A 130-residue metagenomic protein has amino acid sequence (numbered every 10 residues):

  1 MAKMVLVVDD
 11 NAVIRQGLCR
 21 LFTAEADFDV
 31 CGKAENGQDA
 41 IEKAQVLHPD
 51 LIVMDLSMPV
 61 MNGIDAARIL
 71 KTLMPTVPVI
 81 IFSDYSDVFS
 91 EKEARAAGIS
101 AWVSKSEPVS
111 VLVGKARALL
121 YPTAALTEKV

Functional and structural regions predicted by a protein language model:
A2-I14, L18-F22: Conserved acidic segment of CheY-like receiver
I14, P59-N62, D87: The feature encodes the CheY-like receiver
D27-E35, K43: Short hydrophobic/Thr-rich beta-strand motif most characteristic of the beta2 strand and flanking loop of CheY-like
N36-D39, N62-D65: Acidic catalytic/metal-coordinating carboxylates
L47-V53: Active-site beta3 strand of CheY-like receiver
D65, S86-V103, E107, V111-G114 (+1 more regions): Alpha4 helix (beta4-alpha4-beta5 surface) of REC/receiver domains from two-component response regulators
R117-V130: The C-terminal output helix
